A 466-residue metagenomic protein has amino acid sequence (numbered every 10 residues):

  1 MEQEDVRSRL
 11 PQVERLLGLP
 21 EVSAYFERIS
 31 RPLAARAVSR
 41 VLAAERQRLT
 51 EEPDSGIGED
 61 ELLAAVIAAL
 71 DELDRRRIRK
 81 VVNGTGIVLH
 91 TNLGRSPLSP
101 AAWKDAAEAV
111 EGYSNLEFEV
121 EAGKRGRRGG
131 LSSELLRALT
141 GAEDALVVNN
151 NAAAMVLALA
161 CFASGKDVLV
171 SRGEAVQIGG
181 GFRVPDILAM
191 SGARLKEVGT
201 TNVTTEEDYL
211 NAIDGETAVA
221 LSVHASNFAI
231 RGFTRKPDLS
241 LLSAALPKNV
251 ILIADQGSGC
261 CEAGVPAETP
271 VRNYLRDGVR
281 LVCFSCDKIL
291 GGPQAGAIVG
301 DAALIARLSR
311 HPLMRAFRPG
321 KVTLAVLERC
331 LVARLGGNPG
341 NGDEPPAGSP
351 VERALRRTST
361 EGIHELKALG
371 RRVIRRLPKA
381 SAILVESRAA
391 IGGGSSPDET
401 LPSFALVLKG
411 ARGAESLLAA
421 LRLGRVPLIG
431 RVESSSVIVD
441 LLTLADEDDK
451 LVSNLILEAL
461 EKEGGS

Functional and structural regions predicted by a protein language model:
M1-D71: Long amphipathic alpha-helical segments
L10-P11, V82-G86, L290-P293, L401 (+1 more regions): Short Gly/Ser/Thr- and Asp/Glu-enriched loop/turn motifs at secondary-structure junctions
V38, A43-A44, G84-T85, R95-E121: Glycine-rich phosphate-binding segment of PLP-dependent enzymes
E52-L98, K104-D105: Long amphipathic N-terminal alpha/beta scaffold segment
R77-I78, F284, V426-R431: A short linear hydrophobic-aromatic micro-motif
G123-R334: Conserved PLP-enzyme active-site core in the AAT-like
T323-L324, E328-G392: Conserved PLP-dependent catalytic core of the aminotransferase class-I/II
K367-V452: Conserved C-terminal alpha-helix-loop-beta "cap" of PLP-dependent enzymes that closes/shapes the active-site mouth
